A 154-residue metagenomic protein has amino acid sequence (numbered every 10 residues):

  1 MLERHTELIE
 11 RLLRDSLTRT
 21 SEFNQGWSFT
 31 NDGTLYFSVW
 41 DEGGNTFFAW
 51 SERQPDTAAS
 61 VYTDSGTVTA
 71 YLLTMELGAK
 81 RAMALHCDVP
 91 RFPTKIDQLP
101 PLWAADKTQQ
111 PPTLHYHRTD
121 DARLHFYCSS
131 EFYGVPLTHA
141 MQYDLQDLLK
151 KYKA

Functional and structural regions predicted by a protein language model:
M1-G43: N-terminal "first-domain core" detector
Q25-N31, F48, Q109-R118: Generic recognition of long tandem-repeat/solenoid scaffolds
N31-A59, F126-C128: Short aromatic-glycine-(Arg/Gly/Cys) micro-motifs in beta-strand/loop hairpins
E42-G43, D64-T67, S130-Y133: A short, sequence-level motif marking secondary-structure junctions
T57-V61, A70-Y71, M75, L137-A140: A short, surface-exposed interaction/processing loop segment used at functional sites
D64-P112: Surface-exposed beta-loop interaction hotspot
R91-A154: Intrinsically disordered, low-complexity, charge-dense segments enriched in Lys/Arg and Glu/Asp interspersed
